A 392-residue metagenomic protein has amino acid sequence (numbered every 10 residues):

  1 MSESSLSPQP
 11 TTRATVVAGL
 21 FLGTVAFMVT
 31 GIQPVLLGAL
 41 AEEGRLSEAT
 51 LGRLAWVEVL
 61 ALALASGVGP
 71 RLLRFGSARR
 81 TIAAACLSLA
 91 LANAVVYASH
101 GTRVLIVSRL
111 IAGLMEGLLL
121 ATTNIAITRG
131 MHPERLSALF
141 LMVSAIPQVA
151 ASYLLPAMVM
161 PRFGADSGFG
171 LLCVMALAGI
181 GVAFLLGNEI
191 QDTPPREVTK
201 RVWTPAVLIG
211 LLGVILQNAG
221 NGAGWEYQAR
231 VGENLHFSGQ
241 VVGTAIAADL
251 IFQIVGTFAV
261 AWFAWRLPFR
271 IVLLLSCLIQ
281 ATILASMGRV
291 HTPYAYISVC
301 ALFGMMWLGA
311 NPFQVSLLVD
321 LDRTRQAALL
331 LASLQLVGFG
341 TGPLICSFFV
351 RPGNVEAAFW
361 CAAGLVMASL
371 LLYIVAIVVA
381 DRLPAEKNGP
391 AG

Functional and structural regions predicted by a protein language model:
Q33-P34, P205-A247, I251-I254: Extracytoplasmic gate region of multi-pass secondary transporters
L64-G101: Conserved MFS/SLC helix-loop-helix module at the cytosolic interface between two early adjacent transmembrane helices
A65-A78, G256-F269, V350: Helix-to-loop junctions at the C-terminal end of transmembrane segments in multipass secondary transporters
S108-V143: Cytoplasmic helix-loop-helix junction between adjacent transmembrane helices in 12-TM secondary transporters
L118-M131, L308-D322: Intracellular juxtamembrane helix-capping segments at the cytosolic ends of symmetry-related transmembrane helices
L139-N188: Helix-loop-helix hairpin linking two adjacent transmembrane segments in secondary transporters
L267-Q314: C-terminal transmembrane helical hairpin of 12-TM major facilitator-type secondary transporters
L321-V355, A362: A late C-terminal transmembrane helix in Major Facilitator Superfamily
